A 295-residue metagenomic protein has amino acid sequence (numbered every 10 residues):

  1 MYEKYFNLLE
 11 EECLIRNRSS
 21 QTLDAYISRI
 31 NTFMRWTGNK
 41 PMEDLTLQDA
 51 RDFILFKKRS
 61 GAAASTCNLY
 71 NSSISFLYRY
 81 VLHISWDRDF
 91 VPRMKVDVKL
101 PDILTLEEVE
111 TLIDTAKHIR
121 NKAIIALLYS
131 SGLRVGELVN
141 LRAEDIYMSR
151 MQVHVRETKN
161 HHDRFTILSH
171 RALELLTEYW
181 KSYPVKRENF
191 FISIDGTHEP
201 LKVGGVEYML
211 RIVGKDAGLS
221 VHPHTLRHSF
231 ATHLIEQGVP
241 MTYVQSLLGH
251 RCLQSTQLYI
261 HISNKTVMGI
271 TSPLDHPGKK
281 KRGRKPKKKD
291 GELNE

Functional and structural regions predicted by a protein language model:
M1-E295: Conserved catalytic core of the tyrosine transesterase superfamily
